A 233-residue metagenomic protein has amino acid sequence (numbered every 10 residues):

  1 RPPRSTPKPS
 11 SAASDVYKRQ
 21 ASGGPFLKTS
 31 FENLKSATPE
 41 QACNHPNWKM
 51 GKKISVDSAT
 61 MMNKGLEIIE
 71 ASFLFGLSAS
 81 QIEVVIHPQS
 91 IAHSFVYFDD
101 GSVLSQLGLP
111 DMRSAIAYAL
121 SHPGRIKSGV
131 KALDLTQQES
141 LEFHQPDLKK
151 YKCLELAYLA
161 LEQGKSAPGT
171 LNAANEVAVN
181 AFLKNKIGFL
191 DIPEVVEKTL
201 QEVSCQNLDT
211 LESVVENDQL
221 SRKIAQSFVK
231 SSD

Functional and structural regions predicted by a protein language model:
R1-A13: Positively charged, low-complexity/disordered segments
S11-D233: Catalytic, metal-anchored helix/loop core of enzyme active sites in primary metabolism
